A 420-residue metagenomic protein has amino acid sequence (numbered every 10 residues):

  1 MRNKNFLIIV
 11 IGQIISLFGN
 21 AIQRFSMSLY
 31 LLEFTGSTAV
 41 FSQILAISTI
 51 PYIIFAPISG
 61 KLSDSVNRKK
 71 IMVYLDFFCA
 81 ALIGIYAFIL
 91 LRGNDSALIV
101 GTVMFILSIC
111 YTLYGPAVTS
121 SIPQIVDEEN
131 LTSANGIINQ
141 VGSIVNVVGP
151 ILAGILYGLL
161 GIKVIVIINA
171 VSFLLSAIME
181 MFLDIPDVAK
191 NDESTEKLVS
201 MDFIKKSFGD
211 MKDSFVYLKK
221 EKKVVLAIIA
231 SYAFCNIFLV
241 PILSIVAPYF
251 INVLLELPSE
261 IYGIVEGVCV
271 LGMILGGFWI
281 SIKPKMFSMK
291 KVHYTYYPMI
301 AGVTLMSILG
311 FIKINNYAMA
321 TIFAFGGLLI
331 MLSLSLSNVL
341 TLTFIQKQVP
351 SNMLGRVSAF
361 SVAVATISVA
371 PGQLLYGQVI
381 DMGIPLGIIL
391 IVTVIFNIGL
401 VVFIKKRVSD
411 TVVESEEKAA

Functional and structural regions predicted by a protein language model:
M1-F6, P186-I229: Juxtamembrane intracellular "pre-TM" segments in multi-pass secondary transporters
N3, F34-T35, S65, N94 (+7 more regions): Helix-loop interface residues and adjacent transmembrane-helix termini in multi-pass membrane transporters, primarily
L7-R24, L45-K61, N67-L82, I99-G158 (+10 more regions): Substrate-agnostic recognition of the 12-TM MFS/MFS-like secondary transporter fold
S28, I83-L90, Y157-G158, S176 (+7 more regions): Structural signal for membrane-spanning alpha-helices in multi-pass inner-membrane proteins, emphasizing helix cores
S28-T35, A87-R92, V148-I168, V253-L254 (+1 more regions): Transmembrane alpha-helix termini and helix-breaking/packing motifs in multi-pass membrane transporters
I54, I71, A80, I85 (+1 more regions): C-terminal transmembrane bundle of multi-pass solute transporters/carriers
S120, Q124, V166-V199, K405-E417: Helix-loop junctions on the cytosolic side of multi-pass membrane transporters, especially the intracellular loop
I162-I167, K206, D210-L275: A single, central transmembrane helix in multi-pass transporters
